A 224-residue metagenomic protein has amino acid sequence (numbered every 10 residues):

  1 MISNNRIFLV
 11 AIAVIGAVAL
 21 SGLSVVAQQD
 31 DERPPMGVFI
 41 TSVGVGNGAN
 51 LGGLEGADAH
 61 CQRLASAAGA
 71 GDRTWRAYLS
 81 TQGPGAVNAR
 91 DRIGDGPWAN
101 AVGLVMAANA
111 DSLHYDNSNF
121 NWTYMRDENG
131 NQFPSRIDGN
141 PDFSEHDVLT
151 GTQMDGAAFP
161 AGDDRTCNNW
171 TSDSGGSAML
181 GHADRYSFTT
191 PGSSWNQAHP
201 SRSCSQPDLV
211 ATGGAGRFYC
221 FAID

Functional and structural regions predicted by a protein language model:
M1-I12: Bacterial N-terminal signal peptides that target proteins for export
V10-S21: Bacterial N-terminal signal peptides
V25-D224: Secreted/extracellular ectodomain signature
